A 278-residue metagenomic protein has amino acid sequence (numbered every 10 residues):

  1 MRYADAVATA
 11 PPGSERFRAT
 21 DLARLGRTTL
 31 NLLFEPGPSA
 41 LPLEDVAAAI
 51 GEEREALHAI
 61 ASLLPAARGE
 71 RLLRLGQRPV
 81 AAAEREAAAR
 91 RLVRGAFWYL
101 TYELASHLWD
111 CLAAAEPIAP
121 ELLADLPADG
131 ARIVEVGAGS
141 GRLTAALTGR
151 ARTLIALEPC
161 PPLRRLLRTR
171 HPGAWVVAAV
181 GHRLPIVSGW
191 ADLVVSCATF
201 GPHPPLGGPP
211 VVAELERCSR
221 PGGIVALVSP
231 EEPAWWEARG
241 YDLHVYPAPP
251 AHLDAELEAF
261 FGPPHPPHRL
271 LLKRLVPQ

Functional and structural regions predicted by a protein language model:
V7, F17, G26-D45, I50-P127: Conserved class I S-adenosyl-L-methionine
G130-G139: Conserved class I S-adenosyl-L-methionine
S140-R183: Class I SAM-dependent methyltransferase SAM/SAH-binding core
H182-V194: A short acidic, Gly/Pro-enriched loop at the edge of an enzyme's catalytic core that lines a small-molecule cofactor
L193-L206: A short SAM/SAH-binding and catalytic strip from SAM-dependent methyltransferases
P209-P221: A short glycine-rich, Lys/Arg-flanked "PGG" loop and its adjoining helix->strand segment in the class I
G222-P230: Conserved beta-strand signature within the Rossmann-like core of class I S-adenosyl-L-methionine
E237-L253: Conserved Class I S-adenosyl-L-methionine
